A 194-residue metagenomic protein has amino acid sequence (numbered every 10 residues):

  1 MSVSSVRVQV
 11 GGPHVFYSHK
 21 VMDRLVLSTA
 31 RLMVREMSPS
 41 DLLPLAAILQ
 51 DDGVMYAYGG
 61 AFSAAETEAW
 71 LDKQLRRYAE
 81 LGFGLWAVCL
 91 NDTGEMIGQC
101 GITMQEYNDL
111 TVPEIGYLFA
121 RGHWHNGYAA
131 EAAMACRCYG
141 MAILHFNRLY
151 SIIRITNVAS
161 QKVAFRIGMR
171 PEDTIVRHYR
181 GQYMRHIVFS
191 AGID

Functional and structural regions predicted by a protein language model:
V3-M55, L85-D194: Acyl-donor (CoA/ACP) binding surface of acyl/acetyltransferases
G53-K73, G84: Conserved GNAT-fold acetyl-CoA-binding loop/helix
R77-L81: Short loop/turn motifs at secondary-structure junctions and domain boundaries
